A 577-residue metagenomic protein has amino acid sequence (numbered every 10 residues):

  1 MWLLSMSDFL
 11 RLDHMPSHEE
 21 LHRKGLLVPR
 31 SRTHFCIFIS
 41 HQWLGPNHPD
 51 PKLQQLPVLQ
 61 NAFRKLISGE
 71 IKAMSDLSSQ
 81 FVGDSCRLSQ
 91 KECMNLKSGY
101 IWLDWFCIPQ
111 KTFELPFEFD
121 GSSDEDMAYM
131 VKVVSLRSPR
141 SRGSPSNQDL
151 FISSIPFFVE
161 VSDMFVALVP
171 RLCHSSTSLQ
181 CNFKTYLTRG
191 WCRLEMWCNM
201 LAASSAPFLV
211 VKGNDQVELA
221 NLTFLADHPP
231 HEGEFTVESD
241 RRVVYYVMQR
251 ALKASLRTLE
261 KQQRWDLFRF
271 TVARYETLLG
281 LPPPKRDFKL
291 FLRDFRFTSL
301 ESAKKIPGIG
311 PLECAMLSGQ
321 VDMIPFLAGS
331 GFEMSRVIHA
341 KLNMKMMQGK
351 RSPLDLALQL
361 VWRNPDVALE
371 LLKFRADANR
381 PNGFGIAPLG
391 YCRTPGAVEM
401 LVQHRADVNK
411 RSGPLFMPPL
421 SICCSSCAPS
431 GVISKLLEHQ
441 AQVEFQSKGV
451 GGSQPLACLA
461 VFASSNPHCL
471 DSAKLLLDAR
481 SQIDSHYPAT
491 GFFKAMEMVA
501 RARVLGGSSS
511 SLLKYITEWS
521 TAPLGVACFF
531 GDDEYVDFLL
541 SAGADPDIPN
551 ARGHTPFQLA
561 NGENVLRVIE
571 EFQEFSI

Functional and structural regions predicted by a protein language model:
M1-K345, G349, S485: The feature represents the membrane-entry module of six-transmembrane cation channels
S31-H34, Q54, L96-S98, L194 (+12 more regions): Eukaryote-biased feature marking scaffold/signaling PDZ-domain proteins and nuclear chromatin regulators
V272, H439, P467-A479, D484 (+5 more regions): Ankyrin-repeat-protein effector appendages
D294-S299, P325-M334, I338-A340, L369-D377 (+6 more regions): Ankyrin repeat domain, specifically the short helix-to-loop turn at the C-terminus of the second helix of each repeat
K304, V337-H339, M346, P381 (+5 more regions): Ankyrin-repeat boundary/linker signal
G308, K341, G349-K350, G385 (+5 more regions): Start-of-repeat signature of ankyrin repeats
C314-Q320, K345-G349, L356-N364, G390-G396 (+6 more regions): Ankyrin repeat A-helix N-terminal signature
A406-N409, G413-M417, S421-I433, H439-Q442 (+1 more regions): Solenoidal tandem-repeat scaffolds enriched in leucines and small polar residues
